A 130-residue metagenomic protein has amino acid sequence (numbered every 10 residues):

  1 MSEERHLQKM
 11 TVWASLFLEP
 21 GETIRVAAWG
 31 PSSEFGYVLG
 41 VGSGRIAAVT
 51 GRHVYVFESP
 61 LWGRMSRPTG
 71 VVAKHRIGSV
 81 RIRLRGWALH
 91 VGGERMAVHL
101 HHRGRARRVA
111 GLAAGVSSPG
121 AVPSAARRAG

Functional and structural regions predicted by a protein language model:
M1-A47: Anionic N-terminal interaction surfaces
L7, K74-I77, A106, A113: Low-complexity, intrinsically disordered short peptide segments enriched in small/polar/basic residues
Q8-M10, A97-V98, V116-P119: Intrinsically disordered, low-complexity proline-rich regions
E34-G86, G92-A97, R103: Phosphoinositide-binding peripheral membrane targeting modules
G104-G130: Terminal and domain-flanking low-complexity segments
